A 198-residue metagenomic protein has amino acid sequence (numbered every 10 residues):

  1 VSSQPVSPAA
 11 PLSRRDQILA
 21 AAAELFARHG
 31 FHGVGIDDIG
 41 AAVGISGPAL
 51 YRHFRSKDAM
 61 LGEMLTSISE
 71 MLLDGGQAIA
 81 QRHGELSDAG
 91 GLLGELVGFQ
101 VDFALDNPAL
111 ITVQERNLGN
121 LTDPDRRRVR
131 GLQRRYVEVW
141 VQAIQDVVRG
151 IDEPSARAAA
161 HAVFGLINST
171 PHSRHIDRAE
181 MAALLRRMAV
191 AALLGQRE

Functional and structural regions predicted by a protein language model:
V1-P5, D102, V137-D146, G150 (+2 more regions): C-terminal peripheral helix-coil segments that are non-catalytic and often amphipathic
V1-S13, A20, A80-H83, R197-E198: N-terminal intrinsically disordered/low-complexity leader segments
R14-Q17, A21-A59, E63: Helix-turn-helix
Q17, A23-F26, L72, L93 (+4 more regions): Short, structured motif recognition centered on aromatic/hydrophobic residues
K57, M64, I68, L72 (+5 more regions): Hydrophobic/aromatic residues within well-ordered alpha-helical segments
E70-L73, D123-V148, R157-H161: Amphipathic alpha-helical packing segments from all-alpha helical-bundle domains
Q77-D106, A159: Hydrophobic alpha-helical connector segments
A104-P124, F164, H172: Amphipathic alpha-helical segments used for helix-helix packing
